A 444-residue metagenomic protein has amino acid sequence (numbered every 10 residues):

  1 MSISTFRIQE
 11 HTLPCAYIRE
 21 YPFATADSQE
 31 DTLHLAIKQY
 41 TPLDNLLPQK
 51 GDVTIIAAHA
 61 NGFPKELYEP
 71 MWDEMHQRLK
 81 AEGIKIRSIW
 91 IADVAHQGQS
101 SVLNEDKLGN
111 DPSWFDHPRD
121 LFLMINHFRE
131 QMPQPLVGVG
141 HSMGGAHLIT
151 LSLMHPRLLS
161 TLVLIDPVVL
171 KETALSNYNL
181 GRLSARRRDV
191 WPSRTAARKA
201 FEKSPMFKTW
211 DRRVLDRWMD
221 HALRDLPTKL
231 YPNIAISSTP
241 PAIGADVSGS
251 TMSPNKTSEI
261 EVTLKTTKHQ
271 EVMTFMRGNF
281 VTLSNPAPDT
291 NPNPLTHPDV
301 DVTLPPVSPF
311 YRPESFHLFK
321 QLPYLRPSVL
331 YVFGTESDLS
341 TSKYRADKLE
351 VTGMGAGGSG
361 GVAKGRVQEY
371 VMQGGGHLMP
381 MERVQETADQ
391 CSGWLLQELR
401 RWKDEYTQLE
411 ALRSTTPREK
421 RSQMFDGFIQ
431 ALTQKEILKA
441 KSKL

Functional and structural regions predicted by a protein language model:
M1-D44: N-terminal cap/lid segment of alpha/beta-hydrolase-fold proteins
S28-D31, K85-V139: Active-site loop/oxyanion-hole signature of alpha/beta-hydrolase fold enzymes
L33-A36, L43-V102: Conserved HGGG/HGGXW glycine-rich cap/lid loop of the alpha/beta-hydrolase fold
A57-N61, H141-S142, G334: Glycine-rich His-Gly loop
I125-A174: Conserved hydrolase catalytic core segment
R157-K199: A catalytic-pocket lid/entrance helix-loop region that shapes and gates access to the active site across common
L223-Y370, R400, Q408, R421 (+1 more regions): Conserved serine/cysteine hydrolase catalytic core
E369-A388: Catalytic histidine-centered segment of alpha/beta-hydrolase-like enzymes
